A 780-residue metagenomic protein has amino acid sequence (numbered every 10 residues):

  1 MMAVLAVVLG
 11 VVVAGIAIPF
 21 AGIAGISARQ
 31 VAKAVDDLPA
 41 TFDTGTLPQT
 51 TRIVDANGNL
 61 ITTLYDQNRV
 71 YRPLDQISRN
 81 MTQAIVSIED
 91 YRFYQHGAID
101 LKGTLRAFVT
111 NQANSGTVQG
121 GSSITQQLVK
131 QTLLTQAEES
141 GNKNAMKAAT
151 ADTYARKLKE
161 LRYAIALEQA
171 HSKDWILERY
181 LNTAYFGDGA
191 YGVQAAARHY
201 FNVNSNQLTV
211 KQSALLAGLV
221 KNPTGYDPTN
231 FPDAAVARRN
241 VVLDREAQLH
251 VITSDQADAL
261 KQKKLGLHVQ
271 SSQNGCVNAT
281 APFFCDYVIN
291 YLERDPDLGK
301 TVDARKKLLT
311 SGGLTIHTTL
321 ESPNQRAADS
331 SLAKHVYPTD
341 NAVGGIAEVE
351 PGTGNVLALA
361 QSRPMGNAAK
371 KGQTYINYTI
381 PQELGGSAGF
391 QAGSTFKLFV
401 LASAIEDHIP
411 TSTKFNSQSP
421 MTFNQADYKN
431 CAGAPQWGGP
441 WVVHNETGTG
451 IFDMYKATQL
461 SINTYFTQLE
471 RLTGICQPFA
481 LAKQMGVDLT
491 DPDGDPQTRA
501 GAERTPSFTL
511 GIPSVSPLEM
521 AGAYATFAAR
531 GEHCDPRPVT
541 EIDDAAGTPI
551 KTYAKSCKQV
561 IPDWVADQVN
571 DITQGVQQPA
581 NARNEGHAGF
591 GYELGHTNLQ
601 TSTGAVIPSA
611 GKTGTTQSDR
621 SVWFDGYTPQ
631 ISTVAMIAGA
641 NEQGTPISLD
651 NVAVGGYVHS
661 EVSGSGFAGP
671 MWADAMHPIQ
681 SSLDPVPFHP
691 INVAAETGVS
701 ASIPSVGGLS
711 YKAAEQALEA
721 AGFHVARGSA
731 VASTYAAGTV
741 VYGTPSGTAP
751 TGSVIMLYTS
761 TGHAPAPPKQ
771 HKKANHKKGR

Functional and structural regions predicted by a protein language model:
M1-R52: N-terminal type II signal-anchor transmembrane helix that functions as the membrane-insertion/stop-transfer segment
S27, A34, A40-T50, D55 (+9 more regions): Extracytoplasmic/periplasmic proteins that interact with beta-lactams or build/remodel peptidoglycan
K33, T62, R72-D75, R79 (+33 more regions): Solvent-exposed, polar/charged alpha-helical surfaces in well-ordered, non-transmembrane soluble domains, broadly
L47-T253, P364, I451, Q459-N463 (+2 more regions): Peptidoglycan glycan-strand catalytic modules in the bacterial/periplasmic cell-wall system
N59-V70, A195, H199, T224-P228 (+10 more regions): Short pre-catalytic segments that frame enzyme active sites
Q127-E138, N182-G189, N206, V210-N222 (+13 more regions): Glycine-rich, acidic and aromatic/proline-enriched surface loops and short helix-turn segments that act as binding
L314, T318-P338, I346-E348, L359-S362 (+5 more regions): A penicillin-recognizing enzyme superfamily signal
V606, P678-R780: Ligand-recognition elements built from short beta-strands and adjacent flexible loops
